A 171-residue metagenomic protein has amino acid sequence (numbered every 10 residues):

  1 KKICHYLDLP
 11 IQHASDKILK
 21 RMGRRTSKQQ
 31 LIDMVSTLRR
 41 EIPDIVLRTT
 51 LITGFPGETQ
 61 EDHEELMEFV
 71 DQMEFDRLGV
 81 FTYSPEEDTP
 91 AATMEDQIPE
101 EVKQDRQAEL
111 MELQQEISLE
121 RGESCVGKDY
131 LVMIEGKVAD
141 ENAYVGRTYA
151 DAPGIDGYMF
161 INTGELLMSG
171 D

Functional and structural regions predicted by a protein language model:
K1-D76, Y83-V102: Conserved non-cysteine loop/helix-boundary elements of the Radical SAM core domain that shape
Y6-P10, R48, R77-G79, L131-I134 (+2 more regions): Structured core elements
V70, D76-L78, A139, I155: Alpha-helical structural elements
T93-D171: Terminal RNA-binding accessory module
